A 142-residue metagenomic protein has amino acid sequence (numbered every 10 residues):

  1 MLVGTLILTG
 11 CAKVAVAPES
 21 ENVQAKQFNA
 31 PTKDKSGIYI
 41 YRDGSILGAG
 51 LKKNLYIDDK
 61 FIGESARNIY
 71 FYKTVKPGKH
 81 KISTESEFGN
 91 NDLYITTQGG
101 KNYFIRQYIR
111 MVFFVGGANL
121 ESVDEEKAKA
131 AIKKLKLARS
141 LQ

Functional and structural regions predicted by a protein language model:
M1-A12: Sec-dependent bacterial lipoprotein signal peptides
C11-Q142: Short loop/turn and low-complexity linker motifs enriched in small/turn-promoting residues
